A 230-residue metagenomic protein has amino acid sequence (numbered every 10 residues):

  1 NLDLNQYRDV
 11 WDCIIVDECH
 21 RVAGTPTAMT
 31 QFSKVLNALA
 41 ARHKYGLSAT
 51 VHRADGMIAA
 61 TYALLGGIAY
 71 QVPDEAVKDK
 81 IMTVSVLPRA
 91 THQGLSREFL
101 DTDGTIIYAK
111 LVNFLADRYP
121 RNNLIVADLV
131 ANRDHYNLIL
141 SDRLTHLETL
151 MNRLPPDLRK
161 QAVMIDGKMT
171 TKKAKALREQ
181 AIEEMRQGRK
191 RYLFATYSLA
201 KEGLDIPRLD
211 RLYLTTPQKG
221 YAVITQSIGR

Functional and structural regions predicted by a protein language model:
N1, E18, L47-V51, D142-R143 (+1 more regions): A short beta-strand-to-loop transition that corresponds to the Sensor-1 phosphate-sensing loop of AAA+ P-loop ATPases
L2-C13: Short basic/glycine-enriched coil/helix segment immediately N-terminal to the Walker B
D12, F194-A195, E202-P217, Q226: A short beta-strand element within the Helicase C-terminal
D12-S85: Post-DEXD/H (motif II) to motif III coupling segment of the RecA-like Helicase ATP-binding lobe
V51, K219-R230: Conserved SF2 helicase motif VI
M57, L65-P120: Interdomain coupling/hinge region of P-loop NTPase helicase/AAA+ cores
D101-P156: Conserved interdomain hinge at the start of the Helicase C-terminal
L138, E148-T149, R159-K201, V223: Conserved helicase ATPase core of P-loop NTP-dependent helicases/translocases
